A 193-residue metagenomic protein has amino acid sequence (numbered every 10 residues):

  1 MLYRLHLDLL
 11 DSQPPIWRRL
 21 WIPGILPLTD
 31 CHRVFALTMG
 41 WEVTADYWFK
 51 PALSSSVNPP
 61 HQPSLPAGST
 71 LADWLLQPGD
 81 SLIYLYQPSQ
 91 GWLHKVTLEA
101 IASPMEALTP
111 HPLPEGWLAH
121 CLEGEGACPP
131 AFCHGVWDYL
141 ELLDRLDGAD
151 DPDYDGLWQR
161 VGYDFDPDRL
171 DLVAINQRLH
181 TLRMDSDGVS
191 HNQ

Functional and structural regions predicted by a protein language model:
M1-Q193: Short linear regulatory motifs enriched in tryptophan with gly/pro/ser
